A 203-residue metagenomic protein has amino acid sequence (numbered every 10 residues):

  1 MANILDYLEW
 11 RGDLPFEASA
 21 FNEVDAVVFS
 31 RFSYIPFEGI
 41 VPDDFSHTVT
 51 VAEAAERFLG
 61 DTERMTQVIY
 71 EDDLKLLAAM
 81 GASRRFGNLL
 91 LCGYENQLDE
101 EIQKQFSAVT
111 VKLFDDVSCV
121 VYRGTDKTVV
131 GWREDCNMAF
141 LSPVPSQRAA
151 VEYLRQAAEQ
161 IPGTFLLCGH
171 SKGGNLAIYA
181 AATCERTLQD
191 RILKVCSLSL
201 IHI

Functional and structural regions predicted by a protein language model:
M1-T66: N-terminal low-complexity, Ser/Thr- and acidic-residue-enriched intrinsically disordered segments
A26, Y153-A157, A180-A181: Buried hydrophobic packing segments
R57-L166, R186-K194: A conserved cap/lid and substrate-binding interface adjacent to the catalytic center of lipid-processing enzymes
G169-G173, A177: Gly/Ala-rich beta-loop-alpha elbow adjacent to hydrolase catalytic centers
A177-R186: Short glycine-enriched nucleophile-adjacent loop and the immediately C-terminal alpha-helix near the catalytic center
S197-L198: A short, hydrophobic beta-strand element of the alpha/beta-hydrolase
H202-I203: Conserved small/polar residues in nucleotide/adenosyl-binding loops
